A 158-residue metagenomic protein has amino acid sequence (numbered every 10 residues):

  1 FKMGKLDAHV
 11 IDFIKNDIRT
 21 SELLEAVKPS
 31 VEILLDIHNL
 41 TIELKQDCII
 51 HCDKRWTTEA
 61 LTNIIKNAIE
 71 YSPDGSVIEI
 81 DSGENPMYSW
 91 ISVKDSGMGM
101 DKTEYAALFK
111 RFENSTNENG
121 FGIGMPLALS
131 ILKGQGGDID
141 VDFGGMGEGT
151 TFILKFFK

Functional and structural regions predicted by a protein language model:
I14-D17, N39-I49: Conserved catalytic submotifs in the C-terminal HATPase_c
T20, T57-T58: A residue-level detector for a conserved hydrophobic packing site within the catalytic ATP-binding domain
A68-I69: Short helix-loop "hinge" at the ATP-lid/N-box region of the Bergerat-fold HATPase_c
G75-M87: Short beta-strand/loop element within the Bergerat-fold HATPase_c
D95: Acidic ATP/Mg2+-coordinating residue in the GHKL
M100-F112: Short conserved segment of the HATPase_c
L132-K133: Detector for a conserved hydrophobic position within an alpha-helical segment of the HATPase_c
G137-D138: Conserved glycine-rich
